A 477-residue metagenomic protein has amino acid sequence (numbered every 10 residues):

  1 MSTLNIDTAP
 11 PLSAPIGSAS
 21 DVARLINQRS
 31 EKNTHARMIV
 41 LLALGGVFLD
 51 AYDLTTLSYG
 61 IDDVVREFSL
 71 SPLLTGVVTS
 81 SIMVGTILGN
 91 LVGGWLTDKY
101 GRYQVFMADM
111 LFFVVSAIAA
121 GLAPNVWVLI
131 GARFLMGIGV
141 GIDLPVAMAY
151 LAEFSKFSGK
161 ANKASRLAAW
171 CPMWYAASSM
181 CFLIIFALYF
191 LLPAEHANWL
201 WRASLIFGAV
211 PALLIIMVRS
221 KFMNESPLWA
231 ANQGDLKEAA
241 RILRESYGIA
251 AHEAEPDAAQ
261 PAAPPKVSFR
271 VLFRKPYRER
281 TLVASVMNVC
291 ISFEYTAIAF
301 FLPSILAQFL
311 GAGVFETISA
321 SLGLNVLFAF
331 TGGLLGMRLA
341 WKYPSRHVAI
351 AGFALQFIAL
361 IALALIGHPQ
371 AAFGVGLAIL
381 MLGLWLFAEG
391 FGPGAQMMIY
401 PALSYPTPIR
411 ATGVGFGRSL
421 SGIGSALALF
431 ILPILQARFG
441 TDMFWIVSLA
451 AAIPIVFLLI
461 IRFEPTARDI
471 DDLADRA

Functional and structural regions predicted by a protein language model:
S2-A477: Transmembrane-helix signature of 12-pass secondary carriers
